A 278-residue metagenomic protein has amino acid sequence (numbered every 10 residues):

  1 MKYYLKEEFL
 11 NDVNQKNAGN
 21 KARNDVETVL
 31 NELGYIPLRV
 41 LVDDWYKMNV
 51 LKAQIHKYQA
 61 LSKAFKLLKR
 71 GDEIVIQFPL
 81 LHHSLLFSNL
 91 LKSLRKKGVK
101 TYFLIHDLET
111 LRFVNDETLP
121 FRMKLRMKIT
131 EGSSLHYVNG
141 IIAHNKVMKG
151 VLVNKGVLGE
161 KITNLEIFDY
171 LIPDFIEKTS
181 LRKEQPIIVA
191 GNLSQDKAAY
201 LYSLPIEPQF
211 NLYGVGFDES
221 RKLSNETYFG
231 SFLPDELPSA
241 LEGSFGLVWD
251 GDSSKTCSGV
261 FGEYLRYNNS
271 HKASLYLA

Functional and structural regions predicted by a protein language model:
M1-N89, R95-Y102, L111, N115-D116: N-terminal pre-catalytic "stem/leader" segment of glycosyltransferase-like enzymes
L90-K100, P120-I141: Membrane-proximal helix-turn-helix segments that form the acceptor-binding/catalytic region of lipid-linked
Y102-R126, C257-V260: Acceptor-binding helix/loop patch of EC 2.4 sugar-transfer enzymes, predominantly nucleotide-sugar-dependent
E109, V147-K149, S194: Alpha-helix capping/helix-boundary segments
F113, S133-K161: A short, active-site helix/loop in glycosyltransferases that binds the activated sugar's phosphate group
V147, L165-F168: Carbohydrate-associated surface elements
F168-E242: Conserved catalytic-core segment of nucleotide-activated headgroup transferases in glycan assembly
S239-A278: Nucleotide-sugar-dependent
